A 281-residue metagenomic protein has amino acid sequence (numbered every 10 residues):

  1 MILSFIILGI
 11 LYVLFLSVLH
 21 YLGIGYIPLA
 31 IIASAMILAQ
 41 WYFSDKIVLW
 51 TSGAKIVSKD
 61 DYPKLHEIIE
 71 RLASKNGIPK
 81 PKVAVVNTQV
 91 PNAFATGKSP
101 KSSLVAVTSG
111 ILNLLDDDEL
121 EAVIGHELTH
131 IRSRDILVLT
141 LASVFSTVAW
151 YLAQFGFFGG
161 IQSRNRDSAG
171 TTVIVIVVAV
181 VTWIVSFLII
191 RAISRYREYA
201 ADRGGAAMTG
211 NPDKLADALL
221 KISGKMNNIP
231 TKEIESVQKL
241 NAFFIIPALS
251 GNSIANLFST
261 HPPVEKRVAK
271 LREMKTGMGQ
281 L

Functional and structural regions predicted by a protein language model:
M1-F94, A142-Y199, S223-N227, G277-L281: Hydrophobic or amphipathic, alpha-helical segments that drive membrane association/targeting
D45, V107, A122-H130, R134 (+1 more regions): Active-site recognition of the HExxH zinc-binding catalytic motif
S52, D116, L120, T129-R134 (+2 more regions): Active-site-flanking alpha-helical
V57, S109-A122: Short pre-active-site segment immediately N-terminal to the catalytic Zn-binding motif
K64, E119, T140, Y196 (+3 more regions): Alpha-helix N-cap and coil->helix boundary residues
A73, I78, P91-N92, V105 (+2 more regions): Intramembrane catalytic core of multi-pass membrane enzymes that act on lipidic substrates
I78-S102, N165-D167, G205-L281: Active-site-proximal gating segments in proteases and membrane effectors
L128-V144, G156, D213: Catalytic Zn2+-binding segment of zinc metalloproteases
